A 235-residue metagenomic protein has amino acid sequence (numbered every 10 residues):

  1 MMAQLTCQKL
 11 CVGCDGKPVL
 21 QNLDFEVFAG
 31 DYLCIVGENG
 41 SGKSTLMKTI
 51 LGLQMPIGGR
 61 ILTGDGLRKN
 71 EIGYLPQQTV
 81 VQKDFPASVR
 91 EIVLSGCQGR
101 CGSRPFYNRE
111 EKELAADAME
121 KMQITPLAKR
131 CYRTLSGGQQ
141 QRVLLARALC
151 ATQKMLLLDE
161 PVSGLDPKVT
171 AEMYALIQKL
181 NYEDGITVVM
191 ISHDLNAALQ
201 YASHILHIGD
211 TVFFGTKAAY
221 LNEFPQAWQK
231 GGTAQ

Functional and structural regions predicted by a protein language model:
L51: Helix-to-loop junction immediately C-terminal to a conserved catalytic motif
R109-L127: Conserved ABC ATPase "signature" region
C131-L135, Q139: Conserved ABC ATPase signature
L156-D159: Catalytic Walker B motif of ABC-type/P-loop ATPase nucleotide-binding domains
P167-V169: Helix N-cap at the start of a conserved alpha-helix in ABC-type nucleotide-binding domains
S192-H193: H-loop/switch region of ABC-family ATPase nucleotide-binding domains
H204-K217: H-loop (His-switch) and adjacent beta-strand-loop-beta switch element of ABC-type ATPase nucleotide-binding domains
